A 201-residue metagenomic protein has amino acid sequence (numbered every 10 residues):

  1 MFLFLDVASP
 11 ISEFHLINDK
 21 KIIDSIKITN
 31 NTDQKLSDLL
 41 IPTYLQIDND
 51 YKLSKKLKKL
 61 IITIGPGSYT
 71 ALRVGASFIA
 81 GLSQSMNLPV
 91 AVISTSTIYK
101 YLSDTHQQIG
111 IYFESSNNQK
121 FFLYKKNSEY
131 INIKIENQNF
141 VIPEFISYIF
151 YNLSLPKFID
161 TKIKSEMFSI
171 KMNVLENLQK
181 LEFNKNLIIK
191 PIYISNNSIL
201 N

Functional and structural regions predicted by a protein language model:
M1-N18, D33, A91-N201: Oxyanion-binding and handling regions
S12, I17-Y130: Nucleotide and nucleotide-moiety/phosphate-recognizing core
